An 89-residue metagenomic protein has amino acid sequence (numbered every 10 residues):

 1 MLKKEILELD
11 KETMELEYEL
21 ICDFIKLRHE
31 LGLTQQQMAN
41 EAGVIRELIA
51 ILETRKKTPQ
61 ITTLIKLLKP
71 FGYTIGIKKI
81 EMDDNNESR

Functional and structural regions predicted by a protein language model:
M1-E19, M82-R89: N-terminal flexible/basic segments that precede or flank functional cores
E19-L20, V44: Alpha-helix N-cap/N′ positions at the starts of helices
C22-Q37, K66: Short basic helix-loop element that most often maps to the first helix and adjoining turn of HTH DNA-binding modules
G32-L48: Short alpha-helical DNA-recognition segment
A42, E81-M82: Conserved beta-strand edge residues that scaffold enzyme active sites
T62-K78: DNA major-groove recognition helix of helix-turn-helix/homeodomain DNA-binding modules
